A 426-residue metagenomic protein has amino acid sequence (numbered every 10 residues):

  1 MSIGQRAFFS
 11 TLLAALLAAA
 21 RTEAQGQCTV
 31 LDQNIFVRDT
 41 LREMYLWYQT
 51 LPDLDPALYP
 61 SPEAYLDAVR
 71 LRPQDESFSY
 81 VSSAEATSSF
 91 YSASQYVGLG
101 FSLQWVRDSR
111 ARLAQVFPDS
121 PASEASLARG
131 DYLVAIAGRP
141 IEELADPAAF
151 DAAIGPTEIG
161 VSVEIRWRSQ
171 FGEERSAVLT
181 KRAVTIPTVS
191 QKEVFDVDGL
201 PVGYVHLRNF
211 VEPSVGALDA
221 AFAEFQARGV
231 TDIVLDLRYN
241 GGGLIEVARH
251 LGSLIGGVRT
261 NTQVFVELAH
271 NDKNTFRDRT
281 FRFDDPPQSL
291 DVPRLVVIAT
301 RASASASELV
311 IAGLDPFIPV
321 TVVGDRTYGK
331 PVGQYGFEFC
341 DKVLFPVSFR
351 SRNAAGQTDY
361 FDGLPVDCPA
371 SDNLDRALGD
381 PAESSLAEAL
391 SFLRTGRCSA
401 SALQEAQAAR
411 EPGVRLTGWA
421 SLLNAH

Functional and structural regions predicted by a protein language model:
M1-F9: Bacterial N-terminal signal peptides that target proteins for export
S10-A18: Bacterial N-terminal signal peptides
V30-A114, S162-Q191, G413-W419: Extended, small/polar residue-biased N-terminal targeting/export presequences and adjacent propeptide/linker tracts
V37, F101, A122, G130 (+4 more regions): Terminal peptide-recognition signature
S92-A135, R139-E143, V211-V215: PDZ/PDZ-like domain segments forming the peptide/carboxylate-binding groove, activating on the N-terminal beta-strands
A135-V230, F283-D284: C-terminal, low-ordered peptide segments at domain boundaries
P187-T188, G241-V297, G333-G336: Gly/Ser/Thr-rich loop/hinge elements
L393, C398-H426: C-terminal functional modules
